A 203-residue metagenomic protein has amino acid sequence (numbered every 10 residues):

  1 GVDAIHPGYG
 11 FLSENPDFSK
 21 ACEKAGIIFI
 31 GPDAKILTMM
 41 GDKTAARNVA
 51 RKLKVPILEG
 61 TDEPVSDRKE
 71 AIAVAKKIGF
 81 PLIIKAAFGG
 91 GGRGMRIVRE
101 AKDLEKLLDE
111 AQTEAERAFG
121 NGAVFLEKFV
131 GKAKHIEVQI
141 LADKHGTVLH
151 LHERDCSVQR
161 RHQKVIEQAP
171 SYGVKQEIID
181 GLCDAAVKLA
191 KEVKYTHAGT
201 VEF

Functional and structural regions predicted by a protein language model:
G1-V201: N-terminal beta-alpha lobe that positions the nucleotide/phosphoryl donor in ATP/NTP-coupled carboxylate activation
